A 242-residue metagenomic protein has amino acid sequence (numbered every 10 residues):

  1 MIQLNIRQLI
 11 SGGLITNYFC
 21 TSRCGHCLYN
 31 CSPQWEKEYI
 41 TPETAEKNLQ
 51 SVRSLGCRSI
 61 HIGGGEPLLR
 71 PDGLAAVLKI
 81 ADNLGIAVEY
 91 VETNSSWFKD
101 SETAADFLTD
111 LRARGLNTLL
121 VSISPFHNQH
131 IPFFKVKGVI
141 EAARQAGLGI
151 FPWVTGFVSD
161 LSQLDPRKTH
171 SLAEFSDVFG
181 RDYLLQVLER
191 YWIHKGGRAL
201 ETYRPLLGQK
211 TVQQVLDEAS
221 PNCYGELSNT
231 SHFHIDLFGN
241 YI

Functional and structural regions predicted by a protein language model:
M1-T93, F98, E102-T103: Conserved alpha-helical substructure of the radical SAM core
T109-I242: Radical SAM enzyme [4Fe-4S]-AdoMet core and its adjacent flexible, acidic and glycine-rich loops/tails across
